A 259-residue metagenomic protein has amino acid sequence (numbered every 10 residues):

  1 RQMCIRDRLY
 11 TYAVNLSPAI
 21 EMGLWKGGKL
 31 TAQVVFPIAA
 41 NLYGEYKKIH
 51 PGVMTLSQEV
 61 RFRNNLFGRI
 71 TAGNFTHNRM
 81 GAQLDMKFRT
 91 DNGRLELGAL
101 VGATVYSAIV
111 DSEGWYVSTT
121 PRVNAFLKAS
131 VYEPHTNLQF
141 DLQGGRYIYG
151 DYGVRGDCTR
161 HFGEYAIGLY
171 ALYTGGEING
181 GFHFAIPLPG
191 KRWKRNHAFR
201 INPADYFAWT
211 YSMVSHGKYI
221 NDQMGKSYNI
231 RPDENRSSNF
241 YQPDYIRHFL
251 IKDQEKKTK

Functional and structural regions predicted by a protein language model:
R1, E96, A108-I109, V117-S118 (+3 more regions): Flexible, glycine-rich linker and terminal segments associated with outer-membrane beta-barrel/transport systems
M3-I5: Short, small-residue-biased leader/transition segments that mark boundaries at the very start of proteins
R8-Y12, E45-H50, N74-T76, V117-P121 (+1 more regions): Replace "Gram-negative outer membrane beta-barrel proteins" with "bacterial and organellar outer membrane beta-barrel
V14-W25, I49-F62, G81-V101, V123-E133 (+2 more regions): Feature captures outer-membrane beta-barrel proteins of Gram-negative bacteria and organelles
L30-V34, G68-I70, L97-V101, A129 (+2 more regions): Membrane-embedded beta-strand positions of outer-membrane beta-barrel proteins
F36, M54-T71: Hydrophobic alpha-helical bundles in membrane proteins
I38-M54: Surface-exposed loop and membrane-interface regions of Gram-negative outer-membrane beta-barrel proteins
